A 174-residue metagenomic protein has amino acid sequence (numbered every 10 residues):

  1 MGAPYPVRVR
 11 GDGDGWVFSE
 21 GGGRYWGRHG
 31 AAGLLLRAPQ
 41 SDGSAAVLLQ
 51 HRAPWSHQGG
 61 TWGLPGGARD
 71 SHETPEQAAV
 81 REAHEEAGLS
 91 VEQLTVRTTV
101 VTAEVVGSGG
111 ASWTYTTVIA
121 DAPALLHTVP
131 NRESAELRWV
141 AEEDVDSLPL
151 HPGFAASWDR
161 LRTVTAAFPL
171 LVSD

Functional and structural regions predicted by a protein language model:
G2-S41: Acidic, metal-coordinating catalytic segment for phosphate/diphosphate chemistry, firing primarily on the Nudix
W26-G27, T61, L137: A residue-level structural signature of the nucleotidyltransferase/glycosyltransferase Rossmann-like core
W26-H29, D42, S56-H57, G110-W113 (+2 more regions): A generic fold-level signal
G30-A32, A45, Y115-T116, A135: Change "...and in nucleic-acid phosphodiester-cleaving endonucleases..." to "...and in nucleic-acid processing enzymes
L36-A38, H51, D121-A122: Residue-level signal for short segments within beta-strands and strand-turn junctions of well-structured beta-sheet
G43-E86: Conserved Nudix-box catalytic region and its N-terminal flanking loop in Nudix hydrolases and closely related
A68-R160: Unchanged
A155-D174: Charged phosphate-binding loop/patch that engages nucleotide di/tri-phosphates or the phosphate backbone of nucleic
